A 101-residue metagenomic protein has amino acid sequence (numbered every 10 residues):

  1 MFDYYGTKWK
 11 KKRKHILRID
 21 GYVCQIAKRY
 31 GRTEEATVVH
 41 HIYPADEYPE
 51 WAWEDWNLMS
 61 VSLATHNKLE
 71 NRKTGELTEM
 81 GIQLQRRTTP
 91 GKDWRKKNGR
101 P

Functional and structural regions predicted by a protein language model:
M1-Y5, R72-T74: Secondary-structure boundary/linker elements at domain or insertion junctions
D3-K12, I42-E47: Short Cys/His-rich Zn2+-coordinating modules
Y5, V39, L69: Short clusters of hydrophobic/aromatic residues that line enzyme substrate/ligand-binding pockets
K8-V38, S62: Short cysteine-rich loop/turn motifs with clustered Cys
K11, W53-D55, K96: Intrinsic disorder/low-complexity segments enriched in polar/charged and small flexible residues
K28-S60: Histidine-centered nuclease catalytic patch
R29-R32, L58-Q85: Short Cys/His-centered divalent metal-binding micro-motifs
G75-P101: A detector for short metal-coordination/catalytic motifs
